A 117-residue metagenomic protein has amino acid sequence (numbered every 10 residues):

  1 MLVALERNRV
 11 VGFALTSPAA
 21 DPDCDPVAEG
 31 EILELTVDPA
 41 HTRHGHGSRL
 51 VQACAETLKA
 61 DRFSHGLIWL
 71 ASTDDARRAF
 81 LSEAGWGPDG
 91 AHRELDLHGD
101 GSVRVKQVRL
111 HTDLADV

Functional and structural regions predicted by a protein language model:
M1-D38, V51-A53, T57, D113-D116: Acetyl-CoA-dependent GNAT
T42, I68-R78: Conserved beta-strand-loop-alpha-helix junction that forms the acyl-donor binding cleft
R43-V51: Glycine-rich acyl-CoA binding loop
G45, R62, G85: Short glycine-rich hinge loops at helix-strand junctions in the catalytic core of two-component histidine kinases
L58-A71: Conserved GNAT acetyl-CoA-binding A-motif
L67-L70, S82-R104: Conserved catalytic-core motifs of GNAT/GCN5-like acyltransferases
V103-H111: Short hydrophobic/aromatic beta-strand or adjacent loop that forms the aromatic wall/cage of a ligand/substrate-binding
